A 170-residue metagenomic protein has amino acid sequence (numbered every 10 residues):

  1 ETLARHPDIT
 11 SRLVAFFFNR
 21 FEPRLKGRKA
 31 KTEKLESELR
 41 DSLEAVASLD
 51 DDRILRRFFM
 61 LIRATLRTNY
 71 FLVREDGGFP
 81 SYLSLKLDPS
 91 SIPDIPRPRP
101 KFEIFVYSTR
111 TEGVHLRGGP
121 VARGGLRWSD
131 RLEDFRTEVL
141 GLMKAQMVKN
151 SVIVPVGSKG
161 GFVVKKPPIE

Functional and structural regions predicted by a protein language model:
E1-E170: Extended, well-ordered protein cores
